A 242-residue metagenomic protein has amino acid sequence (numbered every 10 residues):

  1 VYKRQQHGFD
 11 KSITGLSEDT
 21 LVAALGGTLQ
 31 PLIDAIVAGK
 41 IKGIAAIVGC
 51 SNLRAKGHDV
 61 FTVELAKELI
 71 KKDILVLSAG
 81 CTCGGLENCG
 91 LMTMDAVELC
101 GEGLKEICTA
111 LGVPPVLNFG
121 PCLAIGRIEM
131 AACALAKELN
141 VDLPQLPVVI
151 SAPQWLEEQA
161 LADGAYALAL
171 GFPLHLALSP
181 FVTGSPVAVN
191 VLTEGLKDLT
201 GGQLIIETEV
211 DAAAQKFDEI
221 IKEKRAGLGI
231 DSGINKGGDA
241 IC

Functional and structural regions predicted by a protein language model:
K3-C242: Anaerobic metallocofactor- and corrinoid-dependent redox/one-carbon enzyme cores, especially those from methanogenesis
